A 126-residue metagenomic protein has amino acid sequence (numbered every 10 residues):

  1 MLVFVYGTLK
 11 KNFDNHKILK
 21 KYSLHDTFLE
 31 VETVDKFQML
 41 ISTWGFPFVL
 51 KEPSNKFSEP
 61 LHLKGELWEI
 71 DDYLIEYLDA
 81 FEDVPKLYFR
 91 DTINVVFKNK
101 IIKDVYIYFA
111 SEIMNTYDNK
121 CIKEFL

Functional and structural regions predicted by a protein language model:
M1-L126: Glycine-aromatic micro-motifs
